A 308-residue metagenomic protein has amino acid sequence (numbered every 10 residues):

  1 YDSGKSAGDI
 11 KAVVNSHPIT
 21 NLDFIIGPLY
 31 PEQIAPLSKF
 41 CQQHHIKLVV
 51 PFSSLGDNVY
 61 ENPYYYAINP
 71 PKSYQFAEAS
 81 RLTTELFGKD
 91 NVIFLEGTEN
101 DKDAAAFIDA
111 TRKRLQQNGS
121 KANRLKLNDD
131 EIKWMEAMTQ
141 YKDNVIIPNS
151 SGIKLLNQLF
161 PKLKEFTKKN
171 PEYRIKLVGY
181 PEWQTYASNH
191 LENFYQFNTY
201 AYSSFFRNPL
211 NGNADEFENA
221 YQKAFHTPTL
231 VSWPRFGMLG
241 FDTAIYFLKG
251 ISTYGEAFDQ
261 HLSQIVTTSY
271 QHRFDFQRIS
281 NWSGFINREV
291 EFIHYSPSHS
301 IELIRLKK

Functional and structural regions predicted by a protein language model:
Y1-K5: Short helix-loop-beta-strand segments that form the rim/entrance of peptidase-like active sites
G8-D23, K133-Y141: Short, well-structured alpha-helical segments in soluble
T20-Y30, V49-P51, N91-G97, Y141-L159 (+2 more regions): Periplasmic-binding protein-like
I26-K89, N100-I108, Y186-A187: Extracytoplasmic ligand/sensor domains, especially the bilobed periplasmic-binding protein
V59-Y66, E131-E136, W183-F197: Glycine-rich, charge-decorated loop segments at or immediately adjacent to ligand/cofactor-binding or catalytic sites
Y66-P161: Extracellular/periplasmic Venus flytrap/periplasmic-binding protein
F160-M238: Extracellular/periplasmic periplasmic-binding protein-like sensory domains
P228-G237, I245-I301: Segments of small-molecule ligand-sensing domains
